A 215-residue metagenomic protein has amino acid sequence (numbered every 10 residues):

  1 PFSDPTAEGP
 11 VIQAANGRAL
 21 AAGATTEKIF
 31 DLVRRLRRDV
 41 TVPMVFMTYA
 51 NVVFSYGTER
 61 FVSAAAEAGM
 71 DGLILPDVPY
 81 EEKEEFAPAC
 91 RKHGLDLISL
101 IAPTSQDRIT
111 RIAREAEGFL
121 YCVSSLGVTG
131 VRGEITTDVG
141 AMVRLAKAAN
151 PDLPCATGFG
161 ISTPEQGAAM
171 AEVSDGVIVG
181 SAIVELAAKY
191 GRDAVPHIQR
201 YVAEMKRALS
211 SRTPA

Functional and structural regions predicted by a protein language model:
P1-S3, A68-I74, P79-E82, C122-V131 (+2 more regions): Glycine-rich phosphate-binding active-site loops on the catalytic face of alpha/beta enzymes
A7-N16, V184-P214: C-terminal helical cap(s) of enzyme catalytic domains, especially alpha/beta-barrels
V11-L75: Active-site beta->alpha loop and helix N-cap motifs at the rims of alpha/beta catalytic domains
A21-A22, T110-A148, L186-A188: Glycine/Thr-rich beta-alpha phosphate-binding loop at enzyme active sites
A21-A24, G69-E82, D96-T104, T110 (+1 more regions): Catalytic beta/alpha-barrel core
D39-Y49, C90-L100, K147-F159, R212: Short beta-strand/loop segments at the ligand-binding rim of alpha/beta enzyme cores
M47-S55, P79-Y80, L100-T104, T157-P164: Glycine-rich beta-to-alpha transition loops that act as phosphate-gripper elements at the mouths of alpha/beta enzyme
T104-R114, A149-N150, T157, I161-V177: Catalytic cores of alpha/beta
